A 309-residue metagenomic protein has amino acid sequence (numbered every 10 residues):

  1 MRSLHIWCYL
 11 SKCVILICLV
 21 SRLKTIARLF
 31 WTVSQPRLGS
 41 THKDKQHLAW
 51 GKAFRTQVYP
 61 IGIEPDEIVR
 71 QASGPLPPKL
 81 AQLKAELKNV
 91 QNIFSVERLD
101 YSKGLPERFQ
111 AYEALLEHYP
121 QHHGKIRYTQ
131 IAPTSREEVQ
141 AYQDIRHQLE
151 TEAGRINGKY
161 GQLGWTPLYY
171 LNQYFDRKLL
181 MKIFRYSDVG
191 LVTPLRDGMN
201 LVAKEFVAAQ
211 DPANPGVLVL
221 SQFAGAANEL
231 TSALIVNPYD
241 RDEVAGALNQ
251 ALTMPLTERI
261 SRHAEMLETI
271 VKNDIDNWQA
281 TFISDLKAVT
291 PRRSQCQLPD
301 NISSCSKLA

Functional and structural regions predicted by a protein language model:
M1-A309: Catalytic cores of carbohydrate-active enzymes across secretory and cytosolic contexts
